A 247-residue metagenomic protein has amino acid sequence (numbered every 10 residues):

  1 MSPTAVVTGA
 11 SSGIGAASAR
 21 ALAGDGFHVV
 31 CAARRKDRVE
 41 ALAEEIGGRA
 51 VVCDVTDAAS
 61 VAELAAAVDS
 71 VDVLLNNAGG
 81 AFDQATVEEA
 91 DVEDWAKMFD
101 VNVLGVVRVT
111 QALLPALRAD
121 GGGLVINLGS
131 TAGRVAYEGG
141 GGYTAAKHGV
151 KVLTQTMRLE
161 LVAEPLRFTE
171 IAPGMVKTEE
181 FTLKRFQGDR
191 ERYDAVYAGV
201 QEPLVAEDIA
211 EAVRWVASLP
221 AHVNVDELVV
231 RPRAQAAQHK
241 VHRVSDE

Functional and structural regions predicted by a protein language model:
S11-S12: Conserved glycine-rich cofactor-binding loop
F27-E40: Conserved glycine-rich Rossmann-like NAD(P)H-binding loop of the short-chain dehydrogenase/reductase
V52-E63, V92: The beta1-alpha1 cofactor-binding region of Rossmann-like NAD(H)/NADP(H)-dependent oxidoreductases
A85-V87, D94-K97: Substrate-binding pocket helix/loop in short-chain dehydrogenase/reductase
T110, A146: Active-site helix of classical SDR
S130: Residue(s) in the substrate-gating loop at a strand-loop-helix junction that position the organic substrate next
E170-I171, R190-H239, R243: C-terminal helical subdomain
